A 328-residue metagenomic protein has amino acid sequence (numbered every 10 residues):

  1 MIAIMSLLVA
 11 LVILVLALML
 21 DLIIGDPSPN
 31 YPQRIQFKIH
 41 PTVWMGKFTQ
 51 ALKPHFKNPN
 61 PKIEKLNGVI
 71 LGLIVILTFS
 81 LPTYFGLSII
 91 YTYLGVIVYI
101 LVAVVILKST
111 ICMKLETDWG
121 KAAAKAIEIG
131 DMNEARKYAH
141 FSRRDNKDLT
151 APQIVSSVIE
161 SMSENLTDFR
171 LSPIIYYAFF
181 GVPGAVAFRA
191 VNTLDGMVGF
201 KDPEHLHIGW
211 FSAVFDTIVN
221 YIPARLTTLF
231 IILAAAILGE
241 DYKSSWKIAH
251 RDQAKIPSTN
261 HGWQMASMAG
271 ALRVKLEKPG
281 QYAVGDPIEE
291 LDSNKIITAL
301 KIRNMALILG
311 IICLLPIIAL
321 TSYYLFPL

Functional and structural regions predicted by a protein language model:
M1-V186, G199-L328: Hydrophobic alpha-helical transmembrane segments
N192: Substrate/ligand-engaging "lid" and interaction regions
D195-G196: Glycine-rich phosphate/dinucleotide-binding loop and adjoining beta-alpha-beta core of small-molecule
